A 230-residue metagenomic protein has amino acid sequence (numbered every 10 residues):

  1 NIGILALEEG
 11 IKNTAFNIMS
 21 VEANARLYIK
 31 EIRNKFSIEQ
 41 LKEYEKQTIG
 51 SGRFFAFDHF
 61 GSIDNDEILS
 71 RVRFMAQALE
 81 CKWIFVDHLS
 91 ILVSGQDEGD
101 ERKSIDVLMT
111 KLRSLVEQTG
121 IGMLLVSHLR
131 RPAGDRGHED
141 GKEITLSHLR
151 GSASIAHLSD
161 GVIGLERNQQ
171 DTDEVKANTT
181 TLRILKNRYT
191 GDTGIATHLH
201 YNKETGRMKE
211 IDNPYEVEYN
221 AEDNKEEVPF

Functional and structural regions predicted by a protein language model:
N1-E80, S94, A196-H198: Cytosolic-facing regulatory segments adjacent to core modules
G3-L5, F55-F57, L124, I163 (+1 more regions): Hydrophobic/aromatic beta-strand patches that form the interior of the parallel beta-sheet core in alpha/beta enzyme
A6, F85, V126, L158: Generic enzyme active-site microenvironment
L7-E9, I121, L125-H128: Conserved H-loop
E9-I11, S90, R131: Short, glycine/acidic-enriched loop or turn micro-motifs at the edges of active sites
I29-N34, F55-S62, V93-D106, R136-S147: Flexible beta-alpha connector loops of hexameric P-loop NTPases
K30, D66-I84, G99, S114-T119 (+1 more regions): C-terminal regions of RecA-like/P-loop NTPase motor modules
C81-L125: Helical hairpin unit composed of two closely spaced alpha helices linked by a short loop
